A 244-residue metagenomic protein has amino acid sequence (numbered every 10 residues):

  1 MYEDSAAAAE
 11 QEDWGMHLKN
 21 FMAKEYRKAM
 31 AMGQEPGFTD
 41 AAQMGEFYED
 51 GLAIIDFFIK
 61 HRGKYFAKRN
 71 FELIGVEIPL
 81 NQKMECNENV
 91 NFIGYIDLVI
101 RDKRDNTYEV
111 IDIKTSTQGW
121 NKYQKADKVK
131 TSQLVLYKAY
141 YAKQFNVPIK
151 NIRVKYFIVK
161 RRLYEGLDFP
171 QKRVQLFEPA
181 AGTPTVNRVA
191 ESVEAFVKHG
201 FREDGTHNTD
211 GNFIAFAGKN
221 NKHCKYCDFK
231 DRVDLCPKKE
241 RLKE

Functional and structural regions predicted by a protein language model:
M1-P79: A non-catalytic, helix-rich entry segment at domain boundaries
Y26-R27, L80-K83, V159-Y164: Short, internal active-site loops enriched in acidic
M30-Q34, V110, S116-W120, E194-T206: Short amphipathic alpha-helical segments and their helix-coil junctions
L52, D56-I59, L134-K138, A142 (+1 more regions): Generic solvent-exposed, charged/amphipathic alpha-helical segments that serve as macromolecular interface scaffolds
F71-I74, Y108, K150-V154: Residue-level recognition of the N-termini of beta-strands and the immediately preceding loop/turn
I74-A142: Non-catalytic protein-protein interaction segments used by genome-maintenance enzymes to assemble and couple activities
D127, A139-E244: Metal-dependent nuclease catalytic regions and adjoining charged, substrate-binding loops involved in nucleic-acid end
